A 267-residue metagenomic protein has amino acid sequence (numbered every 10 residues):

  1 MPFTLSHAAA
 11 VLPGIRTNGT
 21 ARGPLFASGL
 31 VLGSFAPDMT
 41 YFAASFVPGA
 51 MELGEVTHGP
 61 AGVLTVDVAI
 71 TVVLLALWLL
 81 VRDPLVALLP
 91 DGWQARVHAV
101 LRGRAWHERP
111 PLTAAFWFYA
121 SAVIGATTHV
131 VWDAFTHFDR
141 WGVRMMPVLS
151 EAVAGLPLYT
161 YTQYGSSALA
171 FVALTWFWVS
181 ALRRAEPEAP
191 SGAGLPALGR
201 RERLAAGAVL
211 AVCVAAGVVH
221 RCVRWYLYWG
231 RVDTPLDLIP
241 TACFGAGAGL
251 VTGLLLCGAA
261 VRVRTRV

Functional and structural regions predicted by a protein language model:
M1-V267: N-terminal membrane-targeting hydrophobic helices
